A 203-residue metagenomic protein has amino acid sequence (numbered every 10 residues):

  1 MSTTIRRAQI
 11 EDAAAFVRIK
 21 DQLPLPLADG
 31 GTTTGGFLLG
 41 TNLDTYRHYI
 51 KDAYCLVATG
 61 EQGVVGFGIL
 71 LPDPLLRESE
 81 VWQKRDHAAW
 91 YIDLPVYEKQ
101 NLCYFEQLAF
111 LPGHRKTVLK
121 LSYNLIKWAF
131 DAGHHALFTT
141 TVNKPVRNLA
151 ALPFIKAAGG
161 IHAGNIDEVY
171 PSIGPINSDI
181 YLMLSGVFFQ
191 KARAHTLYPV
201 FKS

Functional and structural regions predicted by a protein language model:
T4-R18, D29: A short beta-loop-alpha structural element at the N-terminal edge of CoA-dependent acyl/N-acetyltransferase catalytic
T33-C55, I69: Active-site rim helix/loop that mediates acceptor-substrate recognition in acyltransferases
D52-G68, W82-K84: Conserved beta-hairpin
I69-Q107: Conserved acyl-donor/pantetheine-binding loop and adjacent beta-alpha core of acyl/acetyltransferases and related
C103-F105, A129-K144: Conserved GNAT acetyl-CoA-binding A-motif
E106-F130: Conserved acetyl-CoA-binding loop-helix of GNAT-fold acetyltransferases
L108-P112, F138-L152: Conserved beta-strand-loop-alpha-helix junction that forms the acyl-donor binding cleft
T140-N143, K156-I176: Conserved catalytic-core motifs of GNAT/GCN5-like acyltransferases
